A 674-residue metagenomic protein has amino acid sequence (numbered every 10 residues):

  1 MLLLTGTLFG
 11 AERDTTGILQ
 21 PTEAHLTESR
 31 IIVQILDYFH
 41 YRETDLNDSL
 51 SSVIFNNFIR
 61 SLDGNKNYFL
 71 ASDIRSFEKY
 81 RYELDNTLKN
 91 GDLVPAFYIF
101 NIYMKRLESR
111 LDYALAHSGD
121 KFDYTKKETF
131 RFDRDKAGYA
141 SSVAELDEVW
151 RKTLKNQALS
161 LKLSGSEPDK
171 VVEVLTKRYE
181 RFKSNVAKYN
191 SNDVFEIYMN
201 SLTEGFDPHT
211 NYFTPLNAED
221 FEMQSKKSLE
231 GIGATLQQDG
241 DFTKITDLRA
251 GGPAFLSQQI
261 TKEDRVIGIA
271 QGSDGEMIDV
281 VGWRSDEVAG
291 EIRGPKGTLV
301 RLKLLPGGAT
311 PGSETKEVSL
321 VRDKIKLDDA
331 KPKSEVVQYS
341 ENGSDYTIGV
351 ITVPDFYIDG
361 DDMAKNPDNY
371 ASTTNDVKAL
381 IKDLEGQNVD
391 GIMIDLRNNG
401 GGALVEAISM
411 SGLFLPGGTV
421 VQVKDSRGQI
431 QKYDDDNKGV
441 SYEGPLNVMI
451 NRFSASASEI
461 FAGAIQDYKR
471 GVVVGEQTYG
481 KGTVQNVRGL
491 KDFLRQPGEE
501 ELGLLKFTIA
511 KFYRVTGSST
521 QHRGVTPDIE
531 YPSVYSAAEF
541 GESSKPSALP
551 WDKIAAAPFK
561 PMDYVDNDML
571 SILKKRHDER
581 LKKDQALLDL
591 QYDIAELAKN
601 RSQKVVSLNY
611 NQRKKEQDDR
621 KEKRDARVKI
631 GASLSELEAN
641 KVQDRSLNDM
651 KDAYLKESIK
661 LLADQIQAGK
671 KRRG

Functional and structural regions predicted by a protein language model:
M1-T7: Bacterial N-terminal signal peptides
A11-R13, Q20-P21, D37-N47, S184-S191 (+8 more regions): Cleft-lining beta-strand/loop regions that shape enzyme active-site pockets
E12-G17, S29-Y41, K79-E83, K177-R181 (+2 more regions): Acidic/histidine-rich, surface-exposed loop or edge segments in extracytoplasmic proteins
L26-V33, N47-I59, I74, R81 (+23 more regions): Extracytoplasmic/secreted envelope proteins and their assembly/folding machinery, especially bacterial periplasmic
T44, R60-S61, Y82, A96 (+6 more regions): PDZ/PDZ-like domain segments forming the peptide/carboxylate-binding groove, activating on the N-terminal beta-strands
L46-S52, I59-F132, K183-Q238, L299-R301 (+4 more regions): Extended, small/polar residue-biased N-terminal targeting/export presequences and adjacent propeptide/linker tracts
H117, S166-K177, R514-G674: Conserved functional hotspot residues or short segments at active or partner-binding sites across diverse domains
A457, K469, V474-F540: Polar, glycine-rich mid-to-C-terminal structural blocks that act as macromolecule-binding/assembly scaffolds
